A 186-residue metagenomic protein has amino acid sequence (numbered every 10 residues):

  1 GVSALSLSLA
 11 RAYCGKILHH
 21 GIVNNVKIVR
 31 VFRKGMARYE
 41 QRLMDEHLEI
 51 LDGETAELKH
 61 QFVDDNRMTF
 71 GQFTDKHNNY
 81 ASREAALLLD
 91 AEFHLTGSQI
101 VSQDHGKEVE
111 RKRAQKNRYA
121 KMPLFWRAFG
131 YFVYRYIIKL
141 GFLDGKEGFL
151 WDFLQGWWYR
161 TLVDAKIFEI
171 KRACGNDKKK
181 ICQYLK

Functional and structural regions predicted by a protein language model:
G1-K171, K180-Y184: Catalytic-site signature of metal-activated, phosphate-bearing donor transferases, centered on the GT-A/GT-A-like
N176-D177, K186: C-terminal-biased regions
